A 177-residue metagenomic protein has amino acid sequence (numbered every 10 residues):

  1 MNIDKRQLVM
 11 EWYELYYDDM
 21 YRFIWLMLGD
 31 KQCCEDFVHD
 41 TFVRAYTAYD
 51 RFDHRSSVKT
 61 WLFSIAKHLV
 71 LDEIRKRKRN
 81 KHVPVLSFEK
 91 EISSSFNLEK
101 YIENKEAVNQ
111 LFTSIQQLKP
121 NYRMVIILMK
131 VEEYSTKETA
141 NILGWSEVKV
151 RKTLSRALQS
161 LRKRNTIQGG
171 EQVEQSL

Functional and structural regions predicted by a protein language model:
M1-R22, L26, T113: A short, charge-rich alpha-helical start-of-domain segment used by transcription regulators
M1-V9, K81-L86, N141-G144, R156-L177: C-terminal edge and immediately downstream basic/flexible tail or linker adjoining helix-turn-helix-like DNA-binding
N2-I3, F42-S57, R77: Sigma70-family region 2
Y13, Y21, K31-A48, Y134: Conserved RNAP core-binding helix
D36-V43, S56-H68: Structural recognition of an alpha-helix C-terminal capping motif at a helix-to-coil junction
S64-V85, N104: Arg/Lys-rich amphipathic alpha helix in sigma70-family domain 2
N80-V108, S135: Internal acidic/polar
V125-M129: A short pre-motif secondary-structure segment
